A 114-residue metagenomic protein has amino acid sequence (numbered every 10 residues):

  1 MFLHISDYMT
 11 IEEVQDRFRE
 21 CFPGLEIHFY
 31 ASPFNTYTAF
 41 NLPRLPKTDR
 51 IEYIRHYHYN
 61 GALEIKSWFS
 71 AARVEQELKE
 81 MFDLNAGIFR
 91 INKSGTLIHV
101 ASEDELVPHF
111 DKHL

Functional and structural regions predicted by a protein language model:
M1-F2, N35-T38, H58-L63: N-terminal start-of-chain detector that recognizes signal peptides and the immediate post-cleavage beginning
I5, I27-F29, G61-S67: Soluble, non-transmembrane alpha-helical interaction regions
S6-L25, W68-N85: Extracellular/lumenal glycan-associated surfaces
D16-T48, I54-R55: Charged, low-complexity intrinsically disordered regulatory segments in eukaryotic signaling
C21-F34, M81-G95: Short loop-to-beta-strand transition segments
S32-A39, I91-P108: Short amphipathic alpha-helical linker/capping segments at the junctions of internal repeats and modular domains
L42-R90, E103-D104, D111: Short, solvent-exposed interaction modules
